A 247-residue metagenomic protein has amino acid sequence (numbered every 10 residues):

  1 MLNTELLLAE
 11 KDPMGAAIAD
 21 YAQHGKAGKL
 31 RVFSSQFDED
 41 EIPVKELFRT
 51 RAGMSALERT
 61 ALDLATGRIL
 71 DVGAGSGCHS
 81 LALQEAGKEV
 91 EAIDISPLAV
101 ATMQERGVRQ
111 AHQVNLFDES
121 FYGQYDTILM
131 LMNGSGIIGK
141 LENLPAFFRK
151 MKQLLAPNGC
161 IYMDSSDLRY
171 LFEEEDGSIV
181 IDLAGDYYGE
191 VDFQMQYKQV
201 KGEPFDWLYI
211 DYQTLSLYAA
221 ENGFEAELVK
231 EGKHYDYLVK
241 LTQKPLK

Functional and structural regions predicted by a protein language model:
M1-R31: N-terminal auxiliary segments of SAM/dcSAM-dependent transferases
L8, A17-D20, P157-S216, A220: SAM-dependent methyltransferase
V44, F48-R68: Conserved alpha-helix/loop element of class I SAM-dependent methyltransferases that forms part of the SAM/SAH-binding
S76: Conserved SAM/SAH-binding loop
S96-P97: Conserved SAM/SAH-binding beta-strand->alpha-helix loop
G107-D118: Conserved SAM-binding strand-loop segment of SAM-dependent methyltransferases
Y125-P145: A short SAM/SAH-binding and catalytic strip from SAM-dependent methyltransferases
L144-P157: A short glycine-rich, Lys/Arg-flanked "PGG" loop and its adjoining helix->strand segment in the class I
